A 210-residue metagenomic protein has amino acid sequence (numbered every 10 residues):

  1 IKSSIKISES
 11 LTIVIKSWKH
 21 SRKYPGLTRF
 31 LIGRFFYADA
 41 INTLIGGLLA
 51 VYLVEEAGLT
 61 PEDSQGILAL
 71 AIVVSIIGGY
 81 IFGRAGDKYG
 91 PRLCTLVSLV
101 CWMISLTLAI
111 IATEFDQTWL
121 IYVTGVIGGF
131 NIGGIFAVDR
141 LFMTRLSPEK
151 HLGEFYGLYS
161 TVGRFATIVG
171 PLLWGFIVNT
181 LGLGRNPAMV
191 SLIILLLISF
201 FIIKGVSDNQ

Functional and structural regions predicted by a protein language model:
I1-I32: Juxtamembrane intracellular "pre-TM" segments in multi-pass secondary transporters
G47-S64: Short amphipathic helix-loop junctions that connect adjacent transmembrane helices in Major Facilitator Superfamily/SLC
G78-P91, V178: Helix-to-loop junctions at the C-terminal end of transmembrane segments in multipass secondary transporters
K88-V100: Cytoplasmic membrane-interface "Motif A"-like loop-to-helix N-cap segments of 12-TM Major Facilitator Superfamily
V100-F115: C-terminal ends and interior cores of transmembrane alpha-helices in multi-pass membrane transporters/permeases
G134-P148: Intracellular juxtamembrane helix-capping segments at the cytosolic ends of symmetry-related transmembrane helices
F176-L196: A membrane-interface helix-boundary motif in multi-pass transporters
V190-Q210: Multi-pass alpha-helical transporter architecture, strongest for 12-TM Major Facilitator/SLC carriers used
